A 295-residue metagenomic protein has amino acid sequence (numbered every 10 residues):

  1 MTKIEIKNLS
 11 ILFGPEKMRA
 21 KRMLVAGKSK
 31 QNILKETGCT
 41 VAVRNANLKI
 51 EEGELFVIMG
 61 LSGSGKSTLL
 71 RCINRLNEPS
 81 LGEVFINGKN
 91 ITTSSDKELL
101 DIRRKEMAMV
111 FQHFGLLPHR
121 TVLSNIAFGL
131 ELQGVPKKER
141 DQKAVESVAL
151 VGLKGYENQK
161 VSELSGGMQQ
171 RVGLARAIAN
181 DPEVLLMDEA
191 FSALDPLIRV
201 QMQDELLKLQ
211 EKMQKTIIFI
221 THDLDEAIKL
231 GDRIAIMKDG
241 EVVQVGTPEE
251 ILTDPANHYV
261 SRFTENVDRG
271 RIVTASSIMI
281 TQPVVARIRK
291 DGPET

Functional and structural regions predicted by a protein language model:
M23-N32, K89-N90, A127, E131 (+1 more regions): Conserved ABC ATPase "signature" region
I33-T40, T92-A108, L132, K137 (+1 more regions): ABC ATPase NBD coupling module
N74: Helix-to-loop junction immediately C-terminal to a conserved catalytic motif
G82-N90: Conserved ABC transporter NBD signature motif
R104, Q159-S162, R176, N180: Conserved signature/switch motifs of ABC ATPase nucleotide-binding domains
R120-A127: Short coil-to-helix segment of the ABC ATPase nucleotide-binding domain corresponding to the Q-loop/switch region
V245-G246, D254: ABC ATPase "signature
